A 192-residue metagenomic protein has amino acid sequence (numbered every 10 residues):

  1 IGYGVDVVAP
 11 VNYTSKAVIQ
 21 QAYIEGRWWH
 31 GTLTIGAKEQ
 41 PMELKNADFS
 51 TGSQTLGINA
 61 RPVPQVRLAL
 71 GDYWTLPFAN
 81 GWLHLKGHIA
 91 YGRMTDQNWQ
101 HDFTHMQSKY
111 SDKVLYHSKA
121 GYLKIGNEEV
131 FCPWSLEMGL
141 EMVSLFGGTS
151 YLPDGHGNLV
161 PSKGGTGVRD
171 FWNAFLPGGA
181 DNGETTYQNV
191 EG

Functional and structural regions predicted by a protein language model:
I1, A22-G26, V66-D72, G121-N127 (+1 more regions): Residues on the lipid-exposed face of transmembrane beta-strands in outer-membrane beta-barrel proteins
I1-G2, R27-H30, W74-G87, K124-E137: Short loop/turn motifs that connect adjacent beta-strands in outer-membrane beta-barrel proteins
Y3-A9, G26, L33-E39, L85-R93 (+1 more regions): Transmembrane beta-barrel strands of outer-membrane/channel proteins
D6-P10, T51-L56, T104-K109: Extracellular loop and loop/strand-boundary signature of outer-membrane beta-barrel proteins
A9-Y13, P41-A47, W74-L76, R93-W99 (+1 more regions): Gram-negative outer-membrane beta-barrel proteins
T14-I19, W28, N59-R61, D112-S118 (+2 more regions): Transmembrane beta-barrel outer-membrane domains
T14-V18, K45-G52, Q97-M106, T149-D154: Outer-membrane beta-barrel translocator domains and adjoining extracellular loop/strand segments of Gram-negative
L136-M138, F146-G192: Long, internal scaffold/assembly segments composed of regular secondary structure
